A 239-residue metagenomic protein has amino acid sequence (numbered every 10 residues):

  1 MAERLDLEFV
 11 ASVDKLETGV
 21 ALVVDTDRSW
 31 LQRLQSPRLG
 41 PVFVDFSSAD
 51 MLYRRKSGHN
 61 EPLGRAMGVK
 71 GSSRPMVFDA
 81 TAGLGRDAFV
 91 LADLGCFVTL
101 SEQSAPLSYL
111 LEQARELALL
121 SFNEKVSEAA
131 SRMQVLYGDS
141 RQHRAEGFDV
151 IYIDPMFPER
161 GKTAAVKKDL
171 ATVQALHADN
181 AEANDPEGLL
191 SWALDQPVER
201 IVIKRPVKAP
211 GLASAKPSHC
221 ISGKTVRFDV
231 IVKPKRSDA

Functional and structural regions predicted by a protein language model:
M1-V77, D93, D238-A239: S-adenosyl-L-methionine
P75-L111: Basic (Lys/Arg-enriched) interaction patch that binds polyanionic ligands
M76, F97, R132, E199-R200: Residues at the starts of beta-strands that form the adenosine-phosphate
V77-V90, F148-A164: Conserved proline-anchored active-site loop of SAM-dependent methyltransferases that bridges a beta-strand
L94-C96, K167-A171, H219-C220: Glycine-rich, phosphate-binding/catalytic loops in enzymes
F97, S101-V150: S-adenosyl-L-methionine
P155-L189: Mobile active-site "lid"/loop adjacent to the S-adenosyl-L-methionine
D185-V232: Conserved Class I SAM-dependent methyltransferase catalytic core
